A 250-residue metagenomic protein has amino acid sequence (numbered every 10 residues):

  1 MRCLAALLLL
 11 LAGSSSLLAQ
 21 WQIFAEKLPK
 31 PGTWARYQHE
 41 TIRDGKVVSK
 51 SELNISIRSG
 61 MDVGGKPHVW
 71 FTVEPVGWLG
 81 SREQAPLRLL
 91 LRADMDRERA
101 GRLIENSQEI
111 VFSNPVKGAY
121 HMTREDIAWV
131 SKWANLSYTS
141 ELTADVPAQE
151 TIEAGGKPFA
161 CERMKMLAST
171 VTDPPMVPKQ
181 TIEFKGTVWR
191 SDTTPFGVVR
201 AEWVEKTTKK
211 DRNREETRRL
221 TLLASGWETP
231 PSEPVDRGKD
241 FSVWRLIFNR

Functional and structural regions predicted by a protein language model:
C3-G13: Sec-dependent N-terminal signal peptides
S14-A19: Sec/Tat signal peptide C-region and signal peptidase I cleavage site
Q20-N106, S113-R250: Acidic, serine/threonine-rich low-complexity disordered tracts
